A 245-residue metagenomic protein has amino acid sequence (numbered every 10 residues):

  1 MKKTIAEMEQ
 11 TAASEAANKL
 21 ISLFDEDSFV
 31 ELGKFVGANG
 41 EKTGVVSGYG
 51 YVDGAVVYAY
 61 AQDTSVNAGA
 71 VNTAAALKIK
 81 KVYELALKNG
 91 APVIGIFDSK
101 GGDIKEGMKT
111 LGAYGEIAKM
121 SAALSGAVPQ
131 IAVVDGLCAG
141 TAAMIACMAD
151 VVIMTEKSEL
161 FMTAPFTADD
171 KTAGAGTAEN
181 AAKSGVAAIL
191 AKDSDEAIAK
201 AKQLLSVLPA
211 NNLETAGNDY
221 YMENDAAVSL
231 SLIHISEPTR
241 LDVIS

Functional and structural regions predicted by a protein language model:
M1-V57, A61-A68, N180, A191-S236: Intrinsically disordered, low-complexity segments enriched in small/flexible residues
I21-S125: Long, structured ligand/cofactor-binding scaffold of large enzymes
T64, G185-A187, R240: A broad detector of the eukaryotic-type serine/threonine protein kinase catalytic domain
P92, P129-I131, E237-R240: Proline-centered helix-kink/hinge sites
F97-L213: Conserved catalytic cores of soluble enzyme domains, especially glycine-rich substrate-binding beta-alpha loops
I233-S245: Single conserved hydrophobic/aromatic residue that forms the stacking wall/gate of nucleotide- or nucleobase-binding
